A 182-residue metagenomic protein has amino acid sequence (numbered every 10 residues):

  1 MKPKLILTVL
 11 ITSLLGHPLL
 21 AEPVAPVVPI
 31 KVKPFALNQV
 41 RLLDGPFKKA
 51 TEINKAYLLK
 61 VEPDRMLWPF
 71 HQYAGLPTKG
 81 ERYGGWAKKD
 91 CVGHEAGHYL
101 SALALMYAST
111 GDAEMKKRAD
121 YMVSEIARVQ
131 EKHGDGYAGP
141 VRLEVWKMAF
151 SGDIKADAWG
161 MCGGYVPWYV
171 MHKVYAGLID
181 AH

Functional and structural regions predicted by a protein language model:
M1-L7: Bacterial N-terminal signal peptides that target proteins for export
K4, P18-L19, V141: Generic low-complexity segments that are intrinsically disordered, proline-rich and/or Lys/Arg-biased
T8-H17: Bacterial N-terminal signal peptides
E22-H182: Glycan-recognition and catalytic cores of secretory/periplasmic carbohydrate-active enzymes
